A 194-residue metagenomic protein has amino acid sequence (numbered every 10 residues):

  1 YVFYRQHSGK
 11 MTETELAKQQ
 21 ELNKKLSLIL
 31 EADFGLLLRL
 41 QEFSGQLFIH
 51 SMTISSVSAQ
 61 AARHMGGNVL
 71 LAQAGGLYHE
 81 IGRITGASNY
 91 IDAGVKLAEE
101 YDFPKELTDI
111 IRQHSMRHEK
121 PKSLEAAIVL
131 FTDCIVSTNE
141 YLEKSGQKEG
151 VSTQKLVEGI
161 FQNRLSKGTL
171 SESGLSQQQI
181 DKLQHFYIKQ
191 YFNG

Functional and structural regions predicted by a protein language model:
Y1, F34, S88-D92, S115-G194: Terminal helices and disordered tails flanking the catalytic cores of nucleotide-processing hydrolases
Y1-D92, K96, I188: Acidic/His-rich, divalent-metal-binding segments that scaffold phosphate/diphosphate chemistry
S44-L47, L97, Y101, P121 (+1 more regions): Hydrophobic alpha-helical scaffolding
S51, P104-K105, T132: Hydrophobic faces of stable alpha-helices that mediate helix-helix packing
A61-H64, I84, E100-Y101, H114 (+2 more regions): Conserved, well-folded catalytic cores of nucleic-acid-processing and energy-transducing macromolecular machines
A62-G67, L97-D102, T169-Q178: Short, exposed beta-strand "edge-strand" segments with a Pro/Gly-rich flavor and a Y/T-containing core
G67-Y78, E106-I110, S123-I128: Alpha-helical scaffolds flanking conserved acidic
G82, Y90-R117: Soluble catalytic domains of enzymes that build or remodel membrane lipids, polysaccharides, and related
